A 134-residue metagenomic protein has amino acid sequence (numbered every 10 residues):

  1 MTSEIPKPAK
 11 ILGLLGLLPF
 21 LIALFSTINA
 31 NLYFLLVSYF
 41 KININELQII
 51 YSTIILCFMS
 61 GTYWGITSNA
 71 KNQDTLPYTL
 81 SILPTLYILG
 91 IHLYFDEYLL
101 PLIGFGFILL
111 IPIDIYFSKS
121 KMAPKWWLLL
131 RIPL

Functional and structural regions predicted by a protein language model:
M1-I5: Short, Lys/Arg-rich, polar N-terminal cytosolic tail immediately upstream of the first transmembrane signal-anchor
P8-A30: The first (N-terminal) embedded transmembrane alpha-helix
A9, Y116-L134: Interfacial loop-to-transmembrane junctions
L17-L21, E46-L93: Core segments of alpha-helical transmembrane spans in multipass integral membrane proteins
S26-A30, I91-F95, S120: Helix-loop junctions at the membrane-solvent interface of multi-pass transporters, primarily the C-terminal
N29-I42: Membrane-interface helix termini and inter-helical loops of multi-pass transporters
I42-N45, L76-P77, A123-L130: Non-cytosolic membrane-interface motifs at loop->transmembrane helix junctions
H92-P112: Transmembrane helix-loop-helix
